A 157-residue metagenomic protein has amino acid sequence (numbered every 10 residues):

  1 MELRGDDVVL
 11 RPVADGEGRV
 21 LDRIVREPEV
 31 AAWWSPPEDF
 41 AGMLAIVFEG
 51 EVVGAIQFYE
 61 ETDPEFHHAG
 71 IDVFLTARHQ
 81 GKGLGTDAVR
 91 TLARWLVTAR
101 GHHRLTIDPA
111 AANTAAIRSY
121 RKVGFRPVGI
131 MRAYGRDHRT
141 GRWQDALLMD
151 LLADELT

Functional and structural regions predicted by a protein language model:
M1-E38, D154-T157: A short, well-structured alpha-helix characteristic of acyl/acetyltransferase catalytic modules
P12, A31-Q80, W95, L152-L156: Acetyl-CoA-dependent GNAT
K82-W95, R118-K122: Conserved acetyl-CoA-binding loop-helix of GNAT-fold acetyltransferases
G85, V89, N113-A116, R132-H138: Short glycine/proline-centered loop/turn elements that form peptide/ligand docking sites
T98-D108: Conserved GNAT acetyl-CoA-binding A-motif
T106-P109, R126-R142: Conserved catalytic-core motifs of GNAT/GCN5-like acyltransferases
Y120, F125, M149: Conserved active-site tyrosine of GNAT-family acetyltransferases
T140-T157: Terminal substrate-recognition subdomain of acyl/acetyltransferases
